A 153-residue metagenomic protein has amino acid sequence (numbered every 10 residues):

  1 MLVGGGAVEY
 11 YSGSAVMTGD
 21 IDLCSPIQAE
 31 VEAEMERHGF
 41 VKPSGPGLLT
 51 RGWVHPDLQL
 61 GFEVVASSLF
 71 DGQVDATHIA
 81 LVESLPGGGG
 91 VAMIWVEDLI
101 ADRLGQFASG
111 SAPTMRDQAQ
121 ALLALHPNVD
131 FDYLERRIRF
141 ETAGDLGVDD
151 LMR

Functional and structural regions predicted by a protein language model:
M1-R153: Compositionally biased terminal segments of proteins
